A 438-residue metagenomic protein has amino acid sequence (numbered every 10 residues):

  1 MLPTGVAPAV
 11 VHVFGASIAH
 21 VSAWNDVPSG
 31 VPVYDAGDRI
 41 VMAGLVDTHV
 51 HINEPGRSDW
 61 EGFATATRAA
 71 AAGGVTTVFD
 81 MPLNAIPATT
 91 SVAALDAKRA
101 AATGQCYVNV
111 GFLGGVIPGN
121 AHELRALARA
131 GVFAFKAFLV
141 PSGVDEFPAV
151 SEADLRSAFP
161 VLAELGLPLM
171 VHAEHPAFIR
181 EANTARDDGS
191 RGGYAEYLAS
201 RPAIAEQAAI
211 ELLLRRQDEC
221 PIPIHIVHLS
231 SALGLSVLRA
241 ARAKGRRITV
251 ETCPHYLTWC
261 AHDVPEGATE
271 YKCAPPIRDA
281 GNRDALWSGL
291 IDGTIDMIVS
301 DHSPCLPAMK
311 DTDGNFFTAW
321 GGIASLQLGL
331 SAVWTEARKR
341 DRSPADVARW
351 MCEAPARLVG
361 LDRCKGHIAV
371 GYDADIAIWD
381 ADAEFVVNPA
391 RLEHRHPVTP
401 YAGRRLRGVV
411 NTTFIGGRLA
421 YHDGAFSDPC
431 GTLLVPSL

Functional and structural regions predicted by a protein language model:
M1-A43: Histidine-rich, glycine-flanked metal-binding segment
A16, D38, H49, A70 (+13 more regions): Divalent metal-coordination and catalytic microenvironments
A36-Q105: Metal-associated gating/positioning segment near the N- to mid-region
M42, V92-V108, L155-V171, L328 (+1 more regions): Alpha-helix-loop-beta-strand connector modules within alpha/beta enzyme cores
T48-E61, N84, T89, V108-N120 (+2 more regions): Active-site mouth loops of central-metabolism enzymes
H122-A137, P141-I298, G314: Histidine/acidic residue-rich metal-binding segments in metalloenzymes
Y194-P223, E270, I291, D296-I298 (+1 more regions): His/Asp/Glu-enriched, well-ordered alpha-helical/loop segment that forms or immediately abuts the divalent-metal
N315, V370-V435: C-terminal cap of metal-dependent C-N hydrolases
